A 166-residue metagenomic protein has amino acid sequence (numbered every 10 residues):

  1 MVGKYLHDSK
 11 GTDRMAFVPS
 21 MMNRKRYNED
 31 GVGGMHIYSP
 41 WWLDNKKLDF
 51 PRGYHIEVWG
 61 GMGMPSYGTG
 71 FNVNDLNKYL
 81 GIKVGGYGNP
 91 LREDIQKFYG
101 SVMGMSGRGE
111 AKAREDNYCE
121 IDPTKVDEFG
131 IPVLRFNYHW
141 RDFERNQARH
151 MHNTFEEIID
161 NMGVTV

Functional and structural regions predicted by a protein language model:
M1, M162-V166: Short, intrinsically disordered, charge-balanced linker/junction segments flanking boundaries in proteins
M1-S101: Mid-to-C-terminal "cap/lid" subdomains and adjacent gly/pro-rich loops that border and regulate access to redox
G31-G33, S39-N45, G63, F129-V133 (+2 more regions): Glycine-rich loops and low-complexity Gly/Arg-rich segments that provide flexible linkers or classic glycine-based
G68-M162: C-terminal catalytic lobe of FAD-dependent flavoproteins
